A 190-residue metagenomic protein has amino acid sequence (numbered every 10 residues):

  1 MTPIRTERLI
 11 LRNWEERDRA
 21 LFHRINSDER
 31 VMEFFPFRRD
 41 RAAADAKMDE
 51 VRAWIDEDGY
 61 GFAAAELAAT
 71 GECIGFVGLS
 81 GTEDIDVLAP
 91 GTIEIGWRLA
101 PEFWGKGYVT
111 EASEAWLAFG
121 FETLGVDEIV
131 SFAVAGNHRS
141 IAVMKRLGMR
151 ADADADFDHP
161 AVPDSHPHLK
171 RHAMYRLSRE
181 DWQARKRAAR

Functional and structural regions predicted by a protein language model:
M1-E33, E66-R190: Acyl-donor (CoA/ACP) binding surface of acyl/acetyltransferases
R30-V51, G61-A63: Conserved GNAT-fold acetyl-CoA-binding loop/helix
W54-D58: Short loop/turn motifs at secondary-structure junctions and domain boundaries
